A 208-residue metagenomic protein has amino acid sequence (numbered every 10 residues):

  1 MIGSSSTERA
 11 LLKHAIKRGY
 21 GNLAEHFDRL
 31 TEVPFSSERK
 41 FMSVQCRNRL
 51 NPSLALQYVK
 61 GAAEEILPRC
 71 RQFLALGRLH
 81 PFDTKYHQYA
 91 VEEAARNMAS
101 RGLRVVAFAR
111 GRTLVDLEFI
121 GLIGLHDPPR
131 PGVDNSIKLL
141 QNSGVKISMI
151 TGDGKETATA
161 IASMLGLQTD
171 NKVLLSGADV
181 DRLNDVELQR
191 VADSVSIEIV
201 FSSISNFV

Functional and structural regions predicted by a protein language model:
M1-F119, L125, K138-L139, I147-L167: Cytosolic catalytic regions of ATP/NTP-dependent phosphoryl-transfer enzymes
R112-V208: Conserved ATP-binding TGD loop and adjacent catalytic N/P-domain core of P-type ATPases
